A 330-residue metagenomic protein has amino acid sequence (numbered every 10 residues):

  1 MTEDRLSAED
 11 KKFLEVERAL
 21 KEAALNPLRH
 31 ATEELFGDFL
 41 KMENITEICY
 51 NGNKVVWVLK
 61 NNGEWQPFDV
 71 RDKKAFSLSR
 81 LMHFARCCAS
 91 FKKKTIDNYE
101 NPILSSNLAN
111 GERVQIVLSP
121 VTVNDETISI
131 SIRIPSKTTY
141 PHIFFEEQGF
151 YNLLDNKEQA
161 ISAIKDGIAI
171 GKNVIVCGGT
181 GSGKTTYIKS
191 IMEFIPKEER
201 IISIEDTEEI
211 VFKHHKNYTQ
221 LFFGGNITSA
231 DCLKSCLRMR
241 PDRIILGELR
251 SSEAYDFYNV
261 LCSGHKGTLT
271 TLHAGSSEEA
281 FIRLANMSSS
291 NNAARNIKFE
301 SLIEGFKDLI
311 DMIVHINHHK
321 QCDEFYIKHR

Functional and structural regions predicted by a protein language model:
M1-E100, S105-A109: N-terminal accessory targeting/assembly segments
I48, I116, H265, I310: Residue-level signature of catalytic and energy-coupling elements of molecular machines, predominantly ATP/GTP-dependent
V58-L59, E64-A169: P-loop NTP-binding catalytic core
I161, K172-C177, S190-L309, H315-H318: Switch/coupling sub-region of P-loop NTPases
G181: Walker A (P-loop) phosphate-binding loop of P-loop NTPases
K184: Conserved lysine of the Walker
I316-R330: NTP-dependent small-molecule kinase module
